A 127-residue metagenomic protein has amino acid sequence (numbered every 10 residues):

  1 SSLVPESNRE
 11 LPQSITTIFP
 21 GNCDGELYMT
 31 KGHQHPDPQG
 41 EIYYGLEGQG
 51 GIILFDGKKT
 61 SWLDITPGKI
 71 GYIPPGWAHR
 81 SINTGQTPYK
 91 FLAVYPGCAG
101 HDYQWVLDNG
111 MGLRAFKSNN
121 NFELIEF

Functional and structural regions predicted by a protein language model:
S1-I65, T84-Y89, V94-F127: Active-site region of the double-stranded beta-helix
G51, I70-G71, P75-R80, G100: Histidine-centered metal-chelating micro-motifs
